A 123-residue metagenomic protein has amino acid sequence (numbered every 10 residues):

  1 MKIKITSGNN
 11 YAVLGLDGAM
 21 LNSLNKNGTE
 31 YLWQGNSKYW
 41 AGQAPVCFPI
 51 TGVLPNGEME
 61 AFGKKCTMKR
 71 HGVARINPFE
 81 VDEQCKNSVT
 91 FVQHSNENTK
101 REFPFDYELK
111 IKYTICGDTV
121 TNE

Functional and structural regions predicted by a protein language model:
M1-T121: Surface-exposed acidic/polar loop and edge beta-strand patches at domain peripheries
